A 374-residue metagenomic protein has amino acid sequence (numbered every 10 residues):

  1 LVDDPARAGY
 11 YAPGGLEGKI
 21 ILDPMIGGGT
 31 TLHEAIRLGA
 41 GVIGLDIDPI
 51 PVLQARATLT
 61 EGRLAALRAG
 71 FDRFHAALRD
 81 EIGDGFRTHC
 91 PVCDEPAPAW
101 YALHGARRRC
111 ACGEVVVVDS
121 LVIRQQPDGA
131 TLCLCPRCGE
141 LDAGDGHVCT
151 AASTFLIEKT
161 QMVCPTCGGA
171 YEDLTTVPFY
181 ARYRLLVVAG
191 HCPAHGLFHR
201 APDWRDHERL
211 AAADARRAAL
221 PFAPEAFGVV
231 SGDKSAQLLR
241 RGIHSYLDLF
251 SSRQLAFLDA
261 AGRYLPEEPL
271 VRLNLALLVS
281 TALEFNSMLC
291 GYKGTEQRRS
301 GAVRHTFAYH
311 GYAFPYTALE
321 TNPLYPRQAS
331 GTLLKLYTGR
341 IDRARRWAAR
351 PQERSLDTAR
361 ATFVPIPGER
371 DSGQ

Functional and structural regions predicted by a protein language model:
L1-I21, L32, I36-Q374: Nucleic-acid modification enzymes, centered on SAM-dependent nucleic-acid methyltransferases
M25: Conserved glycine-centered beta->alpha loop in an early N-terminal alpha/beta scaffold
G28-G29: Conserved SAM/SAH-binding loop
